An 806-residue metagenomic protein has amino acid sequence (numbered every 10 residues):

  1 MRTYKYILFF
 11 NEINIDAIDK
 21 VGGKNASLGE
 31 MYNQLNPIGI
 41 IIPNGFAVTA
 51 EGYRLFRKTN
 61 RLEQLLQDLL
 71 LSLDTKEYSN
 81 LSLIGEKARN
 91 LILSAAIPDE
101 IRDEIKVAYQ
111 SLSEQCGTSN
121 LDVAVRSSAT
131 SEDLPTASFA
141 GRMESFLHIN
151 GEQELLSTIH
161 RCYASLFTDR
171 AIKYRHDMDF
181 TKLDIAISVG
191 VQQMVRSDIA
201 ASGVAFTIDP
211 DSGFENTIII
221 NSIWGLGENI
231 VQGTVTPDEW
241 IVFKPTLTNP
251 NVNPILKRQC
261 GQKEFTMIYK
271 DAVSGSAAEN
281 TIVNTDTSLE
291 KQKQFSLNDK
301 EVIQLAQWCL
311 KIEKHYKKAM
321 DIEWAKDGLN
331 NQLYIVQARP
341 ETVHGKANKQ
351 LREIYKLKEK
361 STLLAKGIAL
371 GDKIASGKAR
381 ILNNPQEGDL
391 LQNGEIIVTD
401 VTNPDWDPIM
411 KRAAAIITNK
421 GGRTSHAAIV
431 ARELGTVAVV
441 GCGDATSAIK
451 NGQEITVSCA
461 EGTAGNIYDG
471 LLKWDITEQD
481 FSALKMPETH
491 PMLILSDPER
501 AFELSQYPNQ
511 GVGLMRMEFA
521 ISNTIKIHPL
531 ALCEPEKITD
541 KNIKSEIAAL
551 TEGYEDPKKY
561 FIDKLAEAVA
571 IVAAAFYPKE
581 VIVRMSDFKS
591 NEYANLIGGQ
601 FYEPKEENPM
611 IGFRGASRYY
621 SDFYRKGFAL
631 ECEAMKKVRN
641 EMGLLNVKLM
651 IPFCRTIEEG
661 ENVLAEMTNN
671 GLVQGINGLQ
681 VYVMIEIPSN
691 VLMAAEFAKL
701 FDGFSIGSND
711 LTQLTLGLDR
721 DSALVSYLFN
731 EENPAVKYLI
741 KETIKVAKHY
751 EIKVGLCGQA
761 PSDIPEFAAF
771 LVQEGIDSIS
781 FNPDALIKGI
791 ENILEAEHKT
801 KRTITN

Functional and structural regions predicted by a protein language model:
M1-G190, I199, L289-K300, W308 (+11 more regions): N-terminal beta-alpha lobe that positions the nucleotide/phosphoryl donor in ATP/NTP-coupled carboxylate activation
L70, I84, I105, D179-T181 (+6 more regions): Long, charged amphipathic helices and adjacent flexible linkers at domain junctions
N120-A124, A129-F139, F146, D184-I185 (+4 more regions): Conserved alpha/beta-domain cores
A137, F146-I149, T158-I159, A201-P210 (+6 more regions): Beta-strand scaffold of nucleotide-dependent catalytic cores
G141, K317-T342: Conserved metal-phosphate-binding beta-hairpin within the catalytic cores of diverse ATP-dependent phosphoryl-transfer
G213, I455, D710: Small/polar (Gly/Ser/Thr/Ala-rich) solvent-exposed segments that form structured loops/beta-strands/short helices used
T217-D321, K326-D327, I368-K373, T399 (+6 more regions): Conserved catalytic alpha/beta cores of large enzymes that bind or transform nucleotide phosphates and polynucleotides
V343-G345, A365-A369, K373-I396, D400-M515 (+1 more regions): Acidic, glycine-rich flexible loop/linker segments
